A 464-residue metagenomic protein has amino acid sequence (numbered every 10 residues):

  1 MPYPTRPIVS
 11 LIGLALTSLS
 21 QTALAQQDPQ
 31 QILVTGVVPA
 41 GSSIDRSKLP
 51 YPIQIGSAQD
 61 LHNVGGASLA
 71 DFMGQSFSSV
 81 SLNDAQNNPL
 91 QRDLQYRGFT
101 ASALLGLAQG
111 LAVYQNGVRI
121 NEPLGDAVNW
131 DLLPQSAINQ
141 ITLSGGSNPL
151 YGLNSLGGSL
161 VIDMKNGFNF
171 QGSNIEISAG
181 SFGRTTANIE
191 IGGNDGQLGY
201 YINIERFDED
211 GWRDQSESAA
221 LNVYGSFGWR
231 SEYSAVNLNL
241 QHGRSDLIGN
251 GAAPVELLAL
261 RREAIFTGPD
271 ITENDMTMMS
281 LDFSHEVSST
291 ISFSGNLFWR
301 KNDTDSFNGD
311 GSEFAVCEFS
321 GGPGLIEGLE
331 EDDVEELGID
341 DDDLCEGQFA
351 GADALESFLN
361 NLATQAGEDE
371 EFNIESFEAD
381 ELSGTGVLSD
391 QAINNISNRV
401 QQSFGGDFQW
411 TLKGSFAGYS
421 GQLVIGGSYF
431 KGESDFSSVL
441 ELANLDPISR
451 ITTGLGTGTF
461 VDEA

Functional and structural regions predicted by a protein language model:
Q27, A103-L107, G167-G172, G196-L198 (+3 more regions): Short loop/turn motifs that connect adjacent beta-strands in outer-membrane beta-barrel proteins
Q31-V64, L90-L94, L111: N-terminal periplasmic "start-of-domain" segments of outer-membrane beta-barrel proteins
Q86, R92-S144: Periplasmic plug
R92, Q109, G158, Q171 (+5 more regions): Hydrophobic, lipid-facing positions within transmembrane beta-strands of outer-membrane proteins
I120-E122, D131-E176, T186: A beta-strand signature from Gram-negative outer-membrane beta-barrel systems, especially the internal plug domain
G172-E176, D208-R213, A219-Y224, R262-P269 (+4 more regions): Extracellular loop and loop/strand-boundary signature of outer-membrane beta-barrel proteins
A179-D208, R213-N250, P269-S292, Y429: Transmembrane beta-barrel wall of Gram-negative outer-membrane proteins
A235, D275-A464: Face-selective signature of the C-terminal outer-membrane beta-barrel domain
